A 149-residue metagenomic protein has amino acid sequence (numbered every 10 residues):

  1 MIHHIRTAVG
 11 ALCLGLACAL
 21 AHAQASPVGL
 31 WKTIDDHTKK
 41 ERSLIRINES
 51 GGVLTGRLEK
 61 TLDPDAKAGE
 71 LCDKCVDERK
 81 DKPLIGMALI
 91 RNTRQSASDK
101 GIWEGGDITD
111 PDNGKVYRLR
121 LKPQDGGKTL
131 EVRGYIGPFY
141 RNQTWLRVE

Functional and structural regions predicted by a protein language model:
M1-L12: Bacterial N-terminal signal peptides that target proteins for export
C18-H22: N-terminal signal peptide c-region/cleavage motif recognized by signal peptidases
Q24-L30, D99-G106, K128-E131: Short, hydrophobic/aromatic-rich segments at coil-to-beta transitions
T33-L119: Central antiparallel beta-sheet cores of small beta-barrel/beta-sandwich binding domains
S50, Q124-G126: Structural motif
R57, E131-R133: Beta-strand residues in well-ordered beta-sheet regions across diverse protein folds
G127, Y135-E149: Edge beta-strand at a domain terminus
